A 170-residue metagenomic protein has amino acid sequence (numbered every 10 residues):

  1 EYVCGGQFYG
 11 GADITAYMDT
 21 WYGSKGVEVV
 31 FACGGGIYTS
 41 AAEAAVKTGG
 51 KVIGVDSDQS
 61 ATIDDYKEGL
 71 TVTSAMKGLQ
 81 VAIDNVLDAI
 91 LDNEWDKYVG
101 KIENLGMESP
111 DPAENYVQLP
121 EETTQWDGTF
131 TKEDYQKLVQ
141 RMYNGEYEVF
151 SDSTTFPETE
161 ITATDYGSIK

Functional and structural regions predicted by a protein language model:
E1-K170: A residue-level marker of the well-folded mature domains of exported/periplasmic proteins
